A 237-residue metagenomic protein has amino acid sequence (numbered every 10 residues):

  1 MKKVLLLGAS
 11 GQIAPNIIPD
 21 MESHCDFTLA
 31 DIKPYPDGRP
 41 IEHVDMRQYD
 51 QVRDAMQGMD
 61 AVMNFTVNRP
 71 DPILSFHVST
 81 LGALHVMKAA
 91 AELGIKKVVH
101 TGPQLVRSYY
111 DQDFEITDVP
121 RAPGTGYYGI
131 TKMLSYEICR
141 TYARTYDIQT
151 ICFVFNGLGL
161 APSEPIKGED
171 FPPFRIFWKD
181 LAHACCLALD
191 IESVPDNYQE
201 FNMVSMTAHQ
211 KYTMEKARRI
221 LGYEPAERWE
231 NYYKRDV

Functional and structural regions predicted by a protein language model:
V4-H24: N-terminal Rossmann NAD(P)H-binding glycine-rich loop of SDR-like oxidoreductase domains
P36, H43-T80: NAD(P)H-binding glycine-rich loop region in Rossmannoid oxidoreductase-like domains and their noncatalytic homologs
R47, L74-H85, L93, I130-M133 (+1 more regions): Glycine-rich NAD(P)-binding loop of the Rossmann-fold in SDR/ketoreductase-type enzymes
H85-T125: Conserved Rossmann-fold NAD(P)-dependent oxidoreductase catalytic core, especially the SDR/UDP-sugar
D111-T150: Catalytic helix-loop patch of NAD(P)-dependent Rossmann-fold dehydrogenases
T145-F171: Flexible, glycine-rich beta-alpha linker
F155-P162, R175-N197: Alpha-helical substrate-binding/gating segment
Q199-E224: Conserved C-terminal active-site "lid" loop/helix of NAD(P)H-dependent oxidoreductases that clamps the redox cofactor
